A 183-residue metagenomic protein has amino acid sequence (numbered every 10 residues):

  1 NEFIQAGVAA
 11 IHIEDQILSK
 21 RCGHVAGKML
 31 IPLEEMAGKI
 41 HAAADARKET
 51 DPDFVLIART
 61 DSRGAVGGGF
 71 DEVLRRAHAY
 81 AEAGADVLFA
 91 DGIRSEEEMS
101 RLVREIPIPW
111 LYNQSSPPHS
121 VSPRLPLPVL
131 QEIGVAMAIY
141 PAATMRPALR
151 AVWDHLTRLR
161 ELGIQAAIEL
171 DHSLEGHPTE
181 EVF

Functional and structural regions predicted by a protein language model:
N1-Y140, P147, L156-T157: Alpha/beta enzyme core
A143-F183: Extended, intrinsically disordered, low-complexity segments
